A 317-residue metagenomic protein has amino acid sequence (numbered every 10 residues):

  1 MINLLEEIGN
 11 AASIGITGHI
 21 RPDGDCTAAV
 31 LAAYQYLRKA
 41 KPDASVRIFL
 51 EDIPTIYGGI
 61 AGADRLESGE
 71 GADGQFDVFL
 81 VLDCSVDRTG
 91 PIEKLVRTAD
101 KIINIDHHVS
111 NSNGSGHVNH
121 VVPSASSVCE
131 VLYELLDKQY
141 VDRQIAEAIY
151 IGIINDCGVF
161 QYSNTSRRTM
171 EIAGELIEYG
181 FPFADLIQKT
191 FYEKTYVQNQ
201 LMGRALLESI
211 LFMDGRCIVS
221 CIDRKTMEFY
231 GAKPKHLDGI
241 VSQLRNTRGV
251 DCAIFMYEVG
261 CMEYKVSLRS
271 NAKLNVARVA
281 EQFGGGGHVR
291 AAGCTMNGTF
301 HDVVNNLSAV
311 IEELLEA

Functional and structural regions predicted by a protein language model:
I2-G18, A28-G58, D73-V78, C157-Q282 (+1 more regions): Hydrophobic helix-and-loop "lid/oligomerization" segment in the mid-to-C-terminal part of catalytic domains
T17, R21, V81, N104-I105 (+1 more regions): Generic enzyme active-site microenvironment
I20-P22, C84-D87, H108-S110, R224-K225 (+1 more regions): Short glycine-rich anion-binding loops that position phosphate/pyrophosphate groups of nucleotides and phosphorylated
D25-Q35, S127-E134: Short amphipathic alpha-helical face segments that pack within enzyme cores and frequently flank/anchor catalytic
C26-T27, G58, T89-I92, G114-S115 (+1 more regions): Short glycine-/acidic-enriched loop or helix-start segments at secondary-structure transitions that form or flank
A63-V118: Active-site cofactor/cluster-binding pocket
G71-G74, K94-R97, S112-N113, V141-R143 (+3 more regions): Solvent-exposed alpha-helices and their adjacent loops that cap or buttress functional pockets in soluble metabolic
H107-I172: Short alpha-helices
